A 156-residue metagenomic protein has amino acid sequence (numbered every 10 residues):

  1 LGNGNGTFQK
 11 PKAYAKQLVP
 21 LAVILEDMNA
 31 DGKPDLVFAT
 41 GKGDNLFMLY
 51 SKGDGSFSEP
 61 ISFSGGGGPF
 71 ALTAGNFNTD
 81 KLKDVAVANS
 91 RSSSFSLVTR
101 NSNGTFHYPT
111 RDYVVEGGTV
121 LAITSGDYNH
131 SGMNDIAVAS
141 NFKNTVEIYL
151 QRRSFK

Functional and structural regions predicted by a protein language model:
L1-L18, Y50-G67, T99-G118, A122 (+1 more regions): Blade-edge motifs of beta-propeller repeat domains
G6, L21, D44, G55 (+6 more regions): Glycine-centered loop/turn positions within well-structured domains that cap or flank conserved ligand/cofactor-binding
L21-M28, F70-T79, L121-H130: Beta-propeller blade termini
G32-P34, K81-K83, G132-N134: Glycine-aliphatic tripeptides that mark coil-to-beta-strand junctions in extracellular and membrane proteins
L36-A39, V85-A88, I136-A139: Hydrophobic beta-strand segments that make up the repeating blades of beta-propeller and related beta-repeat
N45-L49, S94-V98, T145-I148: A short loop-to-beta-strand structural motif that recurs across blades of beta-propeller domains
L121-K156: Blade-level signature of beta-propeller repeat domains, shared across WD40, Kelch, NHL, RCC1 and BNR/Asp-box propellers
